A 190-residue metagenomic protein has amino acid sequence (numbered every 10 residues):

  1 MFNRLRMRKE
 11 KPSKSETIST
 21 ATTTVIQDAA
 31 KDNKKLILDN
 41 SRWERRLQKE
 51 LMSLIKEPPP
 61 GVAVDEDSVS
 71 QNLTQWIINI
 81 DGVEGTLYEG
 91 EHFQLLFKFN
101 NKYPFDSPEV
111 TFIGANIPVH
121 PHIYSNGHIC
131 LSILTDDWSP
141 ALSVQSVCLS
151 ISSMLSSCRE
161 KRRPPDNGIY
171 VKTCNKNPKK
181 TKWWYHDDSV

Functional and structural regions predicted by a protein language model:
M1-H92, N101-V190: UBC/E2-like fold recognition across ubiquitin and ubiquitin-like conjugation systems, capturing catalytically active
